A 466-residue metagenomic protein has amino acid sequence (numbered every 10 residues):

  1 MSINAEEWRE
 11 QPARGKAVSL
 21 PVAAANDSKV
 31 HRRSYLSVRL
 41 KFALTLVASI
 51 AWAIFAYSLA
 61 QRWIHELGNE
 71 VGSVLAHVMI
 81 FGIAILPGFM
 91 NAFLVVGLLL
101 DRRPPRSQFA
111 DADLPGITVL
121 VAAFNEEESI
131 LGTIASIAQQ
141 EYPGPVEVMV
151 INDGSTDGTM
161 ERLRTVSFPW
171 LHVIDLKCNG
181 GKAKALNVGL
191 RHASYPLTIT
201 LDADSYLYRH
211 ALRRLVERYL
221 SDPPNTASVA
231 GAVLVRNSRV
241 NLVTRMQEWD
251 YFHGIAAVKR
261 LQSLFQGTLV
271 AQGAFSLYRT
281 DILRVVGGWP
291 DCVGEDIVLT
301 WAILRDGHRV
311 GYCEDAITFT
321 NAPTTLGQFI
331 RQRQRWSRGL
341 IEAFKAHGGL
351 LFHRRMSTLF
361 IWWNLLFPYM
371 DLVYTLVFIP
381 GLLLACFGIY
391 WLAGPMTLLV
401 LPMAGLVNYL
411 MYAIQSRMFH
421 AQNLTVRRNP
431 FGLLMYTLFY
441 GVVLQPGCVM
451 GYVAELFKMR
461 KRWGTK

Functional and structural regions predicted by a protein language model:
Y57-I85, L98-D101, F109-D111, F367-F457: Membrane-embedded multi-pass helical conduit in multi-pass membrane proteins, especially envelope-biosynthetic
L67-G82, G88-P145: N-terminal signal-anchor transmembrane helix
L98-L100, A183-N187, R191, Y195-L197 (+3 more regions): Long helical/loop segments within the catalytic core of UDP-sugar-dependent glycosyltransferases, especially the large
P115-T118, E147, R284, V298: Cell-envelope/extracellular polymer assembly enzymes that use nucleotide-activated donors
L131-G132, D157-T165, H210: Acidic helix N-cap motif at the loop->helix transition within catalytic regions of sugar-transfer enzymes
P145-G154, I174-D175: Short beta-strand/loop segment that forms part of the nucleotide-sugar
N152-E161, C178: A conserved acidic beta->alpha catalytic loop
